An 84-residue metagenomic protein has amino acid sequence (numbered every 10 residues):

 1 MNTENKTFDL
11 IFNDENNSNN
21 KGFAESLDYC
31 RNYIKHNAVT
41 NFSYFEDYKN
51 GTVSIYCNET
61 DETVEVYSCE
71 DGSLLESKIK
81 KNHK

Functional and structural regions predicted by a protein language model:
M1-N19: Short aromatic-glycine-(Arg/Gly/Cys) micro-motifs in beta-strand/loop hairpins
T3, N32, L75-S77: Short, low-complexity interaction segments enriched in Ser/Thr/Pro/Gly
F8-L10, C30, I34, V53-I55 (+1 more regions): Hydrophobic beta-strand residues in large extracellular and virion-surface proteins
F12-N16, F23-Y48: A short, charged, amphipathic alpha-helix used as a generic interaction element across diverse proteins
N17-A24, D61-E65: Surface-exposed loop/edge segments in extracytoplasmic proteins
V39-K84: Short, mixed-charge low-complexity intrinsically disordered segments
